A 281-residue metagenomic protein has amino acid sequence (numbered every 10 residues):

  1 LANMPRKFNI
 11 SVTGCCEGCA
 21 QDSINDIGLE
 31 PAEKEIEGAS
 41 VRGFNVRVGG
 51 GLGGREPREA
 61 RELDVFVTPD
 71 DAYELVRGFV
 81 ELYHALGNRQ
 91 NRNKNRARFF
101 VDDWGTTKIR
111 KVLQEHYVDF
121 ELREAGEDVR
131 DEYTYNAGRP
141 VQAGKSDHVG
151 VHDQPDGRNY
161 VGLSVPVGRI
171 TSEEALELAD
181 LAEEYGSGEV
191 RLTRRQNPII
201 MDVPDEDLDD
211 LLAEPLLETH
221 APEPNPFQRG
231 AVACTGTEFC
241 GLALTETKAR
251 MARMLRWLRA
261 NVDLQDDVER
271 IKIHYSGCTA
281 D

Functional and structural regions predicted by a protein language model:
L1-D281: Peripheral terminal and linker regions in Fe-S/redox and tRNA-modifying enzymes
